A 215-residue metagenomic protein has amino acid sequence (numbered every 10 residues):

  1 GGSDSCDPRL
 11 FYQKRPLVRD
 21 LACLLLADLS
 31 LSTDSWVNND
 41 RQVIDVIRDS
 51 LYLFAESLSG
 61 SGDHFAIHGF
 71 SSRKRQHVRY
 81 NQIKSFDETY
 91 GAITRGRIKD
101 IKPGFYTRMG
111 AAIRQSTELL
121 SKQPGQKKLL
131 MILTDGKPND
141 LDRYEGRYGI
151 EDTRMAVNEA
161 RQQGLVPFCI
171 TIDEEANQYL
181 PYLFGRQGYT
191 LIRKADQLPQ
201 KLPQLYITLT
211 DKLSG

Functional and structural regions predicted by a protein language model:
G1-L24, L29-W36, H64: Negatively charged sequence features
G1-Q13, L51, I101, A111-T117 (+1 more regions): Flexible, glycine/threonine-enriched loop-and-boundary segments that flank and lead into catalytic domains of large
Y12-L17, L120-Q123, E159: Replace "in large, NTP-powered and nucleic-acid-processing enzymes" with "in large, NTP-powered factors and other
L21, T33-F65, I150: …and closely analogous acidic/polar surface helices at protein-protein or active-site interfaces in A-domain-like
S30-R41, R95-K102: Glycine- and acidic
Q76-V78, I83-K128, I170-Q178: Von Willebrand factor
T117, G136-P181: VWA/integrin I-like adhesion module and closely mimicked acidic/polar interface patches used
F184-G215: C-terminal helix of von Willebrand factor
